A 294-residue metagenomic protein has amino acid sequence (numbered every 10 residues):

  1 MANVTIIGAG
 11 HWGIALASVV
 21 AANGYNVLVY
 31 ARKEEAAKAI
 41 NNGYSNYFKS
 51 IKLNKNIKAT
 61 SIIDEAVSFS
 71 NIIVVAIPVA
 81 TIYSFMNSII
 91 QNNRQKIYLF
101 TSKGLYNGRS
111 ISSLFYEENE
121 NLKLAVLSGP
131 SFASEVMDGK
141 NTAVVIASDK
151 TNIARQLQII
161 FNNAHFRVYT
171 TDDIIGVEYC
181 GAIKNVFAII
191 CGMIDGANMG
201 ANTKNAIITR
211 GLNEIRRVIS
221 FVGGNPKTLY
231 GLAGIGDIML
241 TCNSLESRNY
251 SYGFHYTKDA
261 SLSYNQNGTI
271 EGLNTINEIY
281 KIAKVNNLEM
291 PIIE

Functional and structural regions predicted by a protein language model:
M1-L53, I57-S61: NAD(P)+-binding Rossmann beta1-loop-alpha1 motif at the extreme N-terminus of oxidoreductases
G10, I14, Y30, E34 (+17 more regions): Electropositive phosphate-/nucleotide-binding environments in soluble metabolic enzymes
L53-K55, T60-S68, I72-N141, L157: Rossmann-like NAD(P)(H) cofactor-binding subdomain of soluble oxidoreductases
T81, N92, E117-L122, N141-T228: Internal alpha-helical scaffold of NAD(P)-dependent oxidoreductase catalytic cores
F100, K123-S128, V168-D172, G231 (+1 more regions): General beta-strand structural signal in soluble alpha/beta enzymes
C191-G192, S220-Y230, G234-E294: NAD(P)-dependent Rossmann-like dehydrogenase/reductase catalytic/cofactor-binding core
